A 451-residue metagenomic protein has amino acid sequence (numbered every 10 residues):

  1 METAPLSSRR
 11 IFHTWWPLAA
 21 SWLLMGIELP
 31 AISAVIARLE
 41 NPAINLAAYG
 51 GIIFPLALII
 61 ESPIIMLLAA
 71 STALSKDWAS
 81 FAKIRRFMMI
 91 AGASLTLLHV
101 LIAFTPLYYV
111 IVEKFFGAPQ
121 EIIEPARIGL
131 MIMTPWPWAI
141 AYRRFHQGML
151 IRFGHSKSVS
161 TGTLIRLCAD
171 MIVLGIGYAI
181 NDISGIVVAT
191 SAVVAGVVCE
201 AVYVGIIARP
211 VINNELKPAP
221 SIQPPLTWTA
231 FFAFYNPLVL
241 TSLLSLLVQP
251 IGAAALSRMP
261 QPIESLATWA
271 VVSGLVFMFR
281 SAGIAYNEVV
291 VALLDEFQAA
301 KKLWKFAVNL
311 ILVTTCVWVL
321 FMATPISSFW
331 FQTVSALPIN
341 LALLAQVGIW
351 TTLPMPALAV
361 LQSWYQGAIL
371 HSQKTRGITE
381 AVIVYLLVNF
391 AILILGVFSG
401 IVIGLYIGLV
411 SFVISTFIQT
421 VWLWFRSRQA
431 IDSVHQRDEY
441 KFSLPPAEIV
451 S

Functional and structural regions predicted by a protein language model:
M1-W16, E124, D182-V194, C199-L246 (+1 more regions): Interhelical loop/hinge segments that connect adjacent transmembrane helices in multipass membrane
W16-A69, F232, N236-A292, V317-W318 (+1 more regions): Transmembrane helix-bundle signature of multi-pass secondary active exporters and lipid flippases
A48-H99, R143-I151, T268-L320, Q362-L370 (+1 more regions): Small-residue-rich hydrophobic transmembrane alpha-helices
W78, R152-F153, I180-I183, F297 (+2 more regions): Helix-loop interface residues and adjacent transmembrane-helix termini in multi-pass membrane transporters, primarily
L97-R127, C316-Q346: Short membrane-interface helical motifs at transmembrane helix boundaries in multi-pass membrane transporters
Q120-R143, L275, F279, P338-Q362: Alpha-helical transmembrane segments of multi-pass membrane proteins
G129, T161-I176, I180-N213, I403-Q429: Hydrophobic alpha-helical transmembrane segments
P137-L164: Cytoplasmic helix-loop-helix junction between adjacent transmembrane helices in 12-TM secondary transporters
